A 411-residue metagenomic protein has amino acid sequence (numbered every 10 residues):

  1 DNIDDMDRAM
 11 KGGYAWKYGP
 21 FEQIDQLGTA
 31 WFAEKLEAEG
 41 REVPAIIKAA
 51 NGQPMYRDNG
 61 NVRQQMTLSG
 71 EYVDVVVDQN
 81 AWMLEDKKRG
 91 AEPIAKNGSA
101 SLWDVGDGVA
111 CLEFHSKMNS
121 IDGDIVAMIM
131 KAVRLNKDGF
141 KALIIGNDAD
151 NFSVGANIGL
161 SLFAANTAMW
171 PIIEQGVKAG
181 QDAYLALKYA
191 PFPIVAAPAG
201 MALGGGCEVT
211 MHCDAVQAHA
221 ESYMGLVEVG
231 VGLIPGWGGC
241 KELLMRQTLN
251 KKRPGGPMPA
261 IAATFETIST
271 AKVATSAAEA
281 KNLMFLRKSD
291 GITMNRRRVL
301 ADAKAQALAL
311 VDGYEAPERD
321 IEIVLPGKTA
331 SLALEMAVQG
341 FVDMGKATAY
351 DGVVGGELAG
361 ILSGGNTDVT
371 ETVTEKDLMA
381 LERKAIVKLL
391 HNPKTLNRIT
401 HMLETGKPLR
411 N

Functional and structural regions predicted by a protein language model:
D1-D150, G159-F192, A199-L203, M211-C213 (+2 more regions): N-terminal glycine-rich phosphate-binding loop for ADP-containing cofactors
V154-A156: Extended, composition-driven regions rather than compact fold-specific motifs
E208: Short alpha-helical segment that forms part of, or immediately flanks, the ligand-binding pocket in carbohydrate-active
